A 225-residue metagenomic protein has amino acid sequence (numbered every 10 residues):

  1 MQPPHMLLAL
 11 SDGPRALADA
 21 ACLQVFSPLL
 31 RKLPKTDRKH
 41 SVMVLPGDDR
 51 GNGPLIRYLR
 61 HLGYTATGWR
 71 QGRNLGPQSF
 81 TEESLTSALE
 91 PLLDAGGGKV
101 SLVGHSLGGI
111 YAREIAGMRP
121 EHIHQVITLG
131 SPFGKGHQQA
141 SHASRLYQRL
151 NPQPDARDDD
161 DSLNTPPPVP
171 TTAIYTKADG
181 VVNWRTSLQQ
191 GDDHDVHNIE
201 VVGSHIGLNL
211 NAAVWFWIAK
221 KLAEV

Functional and structural regions predicted by a protein language model:
M1-C22, G136, A140, Y147-L150 (+4 more regions): Alpha/beta hydrolase fold serine-hydrolase catalytic domain that processes acyl esters and thioesters
M1-M43, G53-L55, L62-T67, A95: Flexible, membrane-associating and regulatory peripheral segments of lipid-active enzymes
R38-G47, P54, R60-W69, G76-V169 (+1 more regions): Serine-dependent carboxylesterase/thioesterase catalytic core of lipase-like alpha/beta-hydrolase/SGNH enzymes
D48-R50, F133-G134, A178-G180, S204: Short, solvent-exposed loop/turn segments at secondary-structure junctions
G53-R57, W184-R185: Short, surface-exposed alpha-helical segments at coil->helix boundaries
G72-L75, H205: Short histidine/acidic/glycine/proline-rich micro-motifs that form metal- and phosphate-coordinating active-site loops
P167-V225: C-terminal catalytic-base region of ester-bond hydrolases, centering on the histidine of the charge-relay
